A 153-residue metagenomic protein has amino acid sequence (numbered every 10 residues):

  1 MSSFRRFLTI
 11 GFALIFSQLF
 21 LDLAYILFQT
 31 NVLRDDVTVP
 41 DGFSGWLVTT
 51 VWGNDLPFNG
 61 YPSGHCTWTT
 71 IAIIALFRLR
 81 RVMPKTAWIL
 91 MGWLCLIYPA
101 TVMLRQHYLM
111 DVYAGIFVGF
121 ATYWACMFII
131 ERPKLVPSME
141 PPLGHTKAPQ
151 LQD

Functional and structural regions predicted by a protein language model:
M1-T86, E131-G144, P149-L151: Membrane-interface loops
A13, I89-G92, G115-V118: Hydrophobic core positions of alpha-helical segments in small-molecule transporters and transporter systems
Q18-I26, G92-M103: Aromatic-anchored segments of alpha-helical transmembrane domains
V32-V39, P57-G60, L96-T122: Interfacial helix-loop-helix junctions of multi-pass membrane proteins
T69, Y98, W124-F128: Hydrophobic transmembrane alpha-helices of multi-pass small-molecule transporters
I73-F77, G119-M127: Hydrophobic transmembrane alpha-helices
M83-C95: Short hydrophobic alpha-helices at membrane interfaces in multi-pass membrane enzymes
A87-L90, T122-I130: Short flexible/disordered coil segments
